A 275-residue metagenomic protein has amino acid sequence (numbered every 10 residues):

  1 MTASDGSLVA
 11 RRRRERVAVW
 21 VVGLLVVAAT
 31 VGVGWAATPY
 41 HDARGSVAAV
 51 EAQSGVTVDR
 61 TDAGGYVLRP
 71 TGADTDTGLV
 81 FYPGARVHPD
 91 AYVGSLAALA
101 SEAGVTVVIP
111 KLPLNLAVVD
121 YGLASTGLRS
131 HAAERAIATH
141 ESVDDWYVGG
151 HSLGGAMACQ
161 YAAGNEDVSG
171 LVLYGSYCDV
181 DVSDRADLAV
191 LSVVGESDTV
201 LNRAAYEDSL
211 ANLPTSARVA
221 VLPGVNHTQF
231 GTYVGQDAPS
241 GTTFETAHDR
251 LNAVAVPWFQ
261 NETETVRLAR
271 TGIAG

Functional and structural regions predicted by a protein language model:
M1-P83, V87-G224, T228-G275: Hydrophobic alpha-helical segments
